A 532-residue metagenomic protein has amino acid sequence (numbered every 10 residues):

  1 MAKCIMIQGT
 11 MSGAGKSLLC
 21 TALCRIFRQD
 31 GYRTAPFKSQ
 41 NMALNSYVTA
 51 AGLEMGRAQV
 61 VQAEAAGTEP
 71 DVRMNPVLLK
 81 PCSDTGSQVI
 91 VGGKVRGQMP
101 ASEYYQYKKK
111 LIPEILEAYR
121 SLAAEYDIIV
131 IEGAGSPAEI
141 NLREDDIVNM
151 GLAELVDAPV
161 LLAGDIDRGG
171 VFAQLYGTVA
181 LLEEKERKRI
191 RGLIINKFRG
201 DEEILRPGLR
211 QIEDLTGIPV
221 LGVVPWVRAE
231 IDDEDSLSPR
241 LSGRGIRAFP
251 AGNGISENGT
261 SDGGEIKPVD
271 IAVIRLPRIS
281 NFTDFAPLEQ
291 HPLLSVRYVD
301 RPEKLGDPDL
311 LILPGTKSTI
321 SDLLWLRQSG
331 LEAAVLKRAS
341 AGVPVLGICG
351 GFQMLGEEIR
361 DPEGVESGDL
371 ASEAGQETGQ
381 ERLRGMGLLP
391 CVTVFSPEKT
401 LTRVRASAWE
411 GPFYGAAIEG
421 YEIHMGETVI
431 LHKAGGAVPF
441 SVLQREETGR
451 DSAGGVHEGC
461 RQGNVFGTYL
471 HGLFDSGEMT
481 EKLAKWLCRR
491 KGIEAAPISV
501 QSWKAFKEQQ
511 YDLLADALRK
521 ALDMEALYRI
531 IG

Functional and structural regions predicted by a protein language model:
A2-A339, P344, R360-D361, P397-E398 (+1 more regions): Flexible phosphate-sensing "switch/lid" loops adjacent to ATP/NTP-binding sites across phosphate-transfer
N253-D262, S367-T378: Compositionally biased, intrinsically disordered low-complexity segments enriched for polar/charged residues
C349: Catalytic nucleophile serine of serine hydrolases, specifically the conserved "nucleophile elbow" pentapeptide
G356, R360-G364: Extracellular/periplasmic helix-exit of transmembrane alpha-helices
E363-E366, L370, R382, C391-V404: Conserved phosphate-handling catalytic cores of large alpha/beta enzymes
